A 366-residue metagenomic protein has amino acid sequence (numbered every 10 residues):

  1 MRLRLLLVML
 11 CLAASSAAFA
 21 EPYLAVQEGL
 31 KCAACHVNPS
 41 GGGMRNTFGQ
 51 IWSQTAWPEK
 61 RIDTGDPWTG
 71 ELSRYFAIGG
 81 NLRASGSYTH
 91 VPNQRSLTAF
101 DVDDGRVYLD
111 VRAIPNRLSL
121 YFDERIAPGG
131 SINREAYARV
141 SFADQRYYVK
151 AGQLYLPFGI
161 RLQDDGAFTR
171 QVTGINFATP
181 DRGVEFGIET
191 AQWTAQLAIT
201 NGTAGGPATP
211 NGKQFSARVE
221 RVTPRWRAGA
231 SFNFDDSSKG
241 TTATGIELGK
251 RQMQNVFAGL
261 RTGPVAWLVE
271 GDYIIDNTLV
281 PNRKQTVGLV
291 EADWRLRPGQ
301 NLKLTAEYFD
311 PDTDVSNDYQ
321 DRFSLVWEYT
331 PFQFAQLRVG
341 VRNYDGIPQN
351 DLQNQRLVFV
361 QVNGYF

Functional and structural regions predicted by a protein language model:
A25, G43-R45, E71-Y88, Q94-G202 (+4 more regions): Outer membrane beta-barrel
L30-P39: The canonical Cys-X-X-Cys-His
K31, Y329, N354-F366: Outer-membrane beta-barrel "beta-signal"
K60-T64, F76, A84, D103-V107 (+7 more regions): Hydrophobic, lipid-facing positions within transmembrane beta-strands of outer-membrane proteins
G65-G70, V111-P115, S141-D144, T190-Q192 (+10 more regions): Outer-membrane beta-barrel proteins
S85-N93, R125-G129, L156-I160, D165 (+7 more regions): Sequence/structural signature of outer-membrane beta-barrel proteins
R95-D101, I126-G130, V172-A178, G206-G212 (+4 more regions): Replace "Gram-negative outer membrane beta-barrel proteins" with "bacterial and organellar outer membrane beta-barrel
E220-T313: Detector for outer-membrane/organellar transmembrane beta-barrel domains, recognizing the amphipathic beta-strand
